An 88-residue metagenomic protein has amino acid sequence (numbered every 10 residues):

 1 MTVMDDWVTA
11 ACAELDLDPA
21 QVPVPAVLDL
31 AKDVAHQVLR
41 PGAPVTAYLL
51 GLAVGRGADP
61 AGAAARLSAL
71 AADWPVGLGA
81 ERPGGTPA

Functional and structural regions predicted by a protein language model:
M1-P25: An acidic intrinsically disordered interaction segment
D5, T9, K32, T46-L52 (+2 more regions): Predominant activation on well-ordered alpha-helical scaffold segments within soluble catalytic domains
A11-C12, A58-A88: C-terminal binding/interaction regions
L17, R40, D73-G77: A structural signal for alpha-helix termini and helix-coil/disorder junctions
P19-R56: Amphipathic, hydrophobic secondary-structure cores in small proteins
